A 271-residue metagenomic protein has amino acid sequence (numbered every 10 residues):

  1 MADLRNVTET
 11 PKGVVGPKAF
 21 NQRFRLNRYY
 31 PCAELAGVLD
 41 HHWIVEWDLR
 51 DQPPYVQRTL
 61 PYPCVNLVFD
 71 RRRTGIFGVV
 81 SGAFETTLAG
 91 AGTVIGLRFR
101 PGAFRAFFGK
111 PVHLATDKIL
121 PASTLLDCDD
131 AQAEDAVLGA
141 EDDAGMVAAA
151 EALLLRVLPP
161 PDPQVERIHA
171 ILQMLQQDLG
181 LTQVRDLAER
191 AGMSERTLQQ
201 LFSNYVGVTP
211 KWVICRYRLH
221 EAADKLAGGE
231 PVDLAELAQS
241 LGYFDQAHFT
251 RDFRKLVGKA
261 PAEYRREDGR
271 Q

Functional and structural regions predicted by a protein language model:
M1-R185, R190-E195, V208-T209, D224-G228 (+3 more regions): Alpha-helical bundle regulatory/interaction domains
N204-V208, D252-A262: A secondary-structure capping/hinge motif
W212: Short, basic-rich loop-to-helix N-cap that marks the start of a DNA-contacting helix
H220-D224, R251: Contiguous, well-ordered alpha-helical segments that form the cores/surfaces of helical PPI scaffolds
